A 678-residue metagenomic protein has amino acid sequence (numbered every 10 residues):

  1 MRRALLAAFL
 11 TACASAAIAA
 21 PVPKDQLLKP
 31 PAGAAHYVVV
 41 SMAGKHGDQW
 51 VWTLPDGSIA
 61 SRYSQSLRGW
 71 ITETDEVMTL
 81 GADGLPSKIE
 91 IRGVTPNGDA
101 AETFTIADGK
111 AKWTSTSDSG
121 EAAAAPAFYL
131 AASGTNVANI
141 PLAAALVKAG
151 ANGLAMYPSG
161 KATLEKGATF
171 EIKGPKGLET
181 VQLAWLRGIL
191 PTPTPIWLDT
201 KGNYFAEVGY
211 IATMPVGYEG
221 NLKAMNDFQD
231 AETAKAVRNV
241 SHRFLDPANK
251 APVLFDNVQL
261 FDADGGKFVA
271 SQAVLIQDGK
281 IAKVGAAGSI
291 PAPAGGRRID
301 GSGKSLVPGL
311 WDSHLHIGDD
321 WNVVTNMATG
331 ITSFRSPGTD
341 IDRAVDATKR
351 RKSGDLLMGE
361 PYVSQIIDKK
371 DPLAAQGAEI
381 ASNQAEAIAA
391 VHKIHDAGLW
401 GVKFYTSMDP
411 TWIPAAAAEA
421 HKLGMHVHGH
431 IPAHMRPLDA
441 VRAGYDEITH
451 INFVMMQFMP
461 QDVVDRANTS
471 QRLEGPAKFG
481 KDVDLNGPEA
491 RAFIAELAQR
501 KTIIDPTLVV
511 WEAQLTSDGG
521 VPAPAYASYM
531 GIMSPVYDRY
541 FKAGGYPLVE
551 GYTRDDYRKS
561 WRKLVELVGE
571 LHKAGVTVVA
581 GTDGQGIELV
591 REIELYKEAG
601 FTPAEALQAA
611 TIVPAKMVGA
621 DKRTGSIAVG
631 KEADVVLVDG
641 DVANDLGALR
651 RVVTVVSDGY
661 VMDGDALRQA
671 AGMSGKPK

Functional and structural regions predicted by a protein language model:
D25, P30-A32, G44-K45, D99-Q182 (+1 more regions): Solvent-exposed helix/loop surface patches that form functional interfaces
I71-A138, L190-K201, F205-G217: Contiguous hydrophobic, core-forming segments of folded domains
V216-N257, P291-A292, I394, G569 (+1 more regions): Extracellular/periplasmic ectodomains of large secreted or surface enzymes and adhesion receptors
F244-L245, L260-A273, A286, T602-L607 (+1 more regions): Acidic, glycine-enriched loop/beta-strand segments at the rims of small-molecule binding/catalytic pockets
A251-F255, P291-V324, A328: Replace "His-x-His-based motif
G265-V307: Histidine-rich, glycine-flanked metal-binding segment
V324-V345, M358-I366, H395-M408, A417 (+4 more regions): Divalent metal-dependent hydrolysis catalytic cores, especially in the metallo-beta-lactamase
A390-M408, V454-A599, P603, G672-K678: Active-site neighborhoods of metal-dependent hydrolases
